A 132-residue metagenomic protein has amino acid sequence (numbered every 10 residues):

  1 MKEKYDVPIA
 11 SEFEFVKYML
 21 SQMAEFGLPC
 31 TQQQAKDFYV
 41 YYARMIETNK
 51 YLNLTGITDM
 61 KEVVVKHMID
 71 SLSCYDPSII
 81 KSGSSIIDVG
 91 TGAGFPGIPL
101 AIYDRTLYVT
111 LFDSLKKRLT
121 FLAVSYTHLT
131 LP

Functional and structural regions predicted by a protein language model:
K2-P8, Y18-K81: Class I SAM-dependent transferase core
S78, G92-A93: Glycine/small-residue-rich loop that forms an oxyanion/phosphate-binding "nest" at active or ligand-binding sites
G83-G90: Conserved class I S-adenosyl-L-methionine
A93-R105: Conserved SAM-binding loop of SAM-dependent methyltransferases across substrates and taxa, primarily the Class I
Y108-D113: Conserved SAM-binding motif I beta-strand of class I
R118-T120: Short alpha-helix immediately C-terminal to the canonical SAM-binding loop
A123-S125: Acidic, proline/serine/threonine- and glycine-rich low-complexity intrinsically disordered segments
T127-P132: Conserved small/polar residues in nucleotide/adenosyl-binding loops
